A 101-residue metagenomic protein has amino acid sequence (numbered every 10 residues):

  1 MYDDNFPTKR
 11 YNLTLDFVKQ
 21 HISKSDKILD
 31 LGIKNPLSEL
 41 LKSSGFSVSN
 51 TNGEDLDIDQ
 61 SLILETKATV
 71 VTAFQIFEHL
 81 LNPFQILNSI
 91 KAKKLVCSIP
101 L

Functional and structural regions predicted by a protein language model:
M1-V70, F84-K91: Conserved N-terminal segment of class I S-adenosyl-L-methionine
L29, F74, C97: Active-site flanking residues adjacent to catalytic metal/cofactor-binding acidic residues
G32, F77, P100: Anionic group-transfer/hydrolysis microenvironments
V70-I76: A short beta-strand submotif of the Rossmann-like class I SAM-dependent methyltransferase core that lines
L80: Catalytic P-loop NTPase motifs of RecA-like helicase/translocase cores
A92-L101: Conserved beta-strand signature within the Rossmann-like core of class I S-adenosyl-L-methionine
